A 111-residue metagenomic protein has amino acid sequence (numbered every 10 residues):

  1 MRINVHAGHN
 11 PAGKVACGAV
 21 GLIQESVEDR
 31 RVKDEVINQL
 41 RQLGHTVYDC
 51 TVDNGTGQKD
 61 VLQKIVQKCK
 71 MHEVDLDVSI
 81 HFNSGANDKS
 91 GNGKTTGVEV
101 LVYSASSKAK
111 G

Functional and structural regions predicted by a protein language model:
M1-L22: Short glycine-rich His-centered loop
G13, S26-G111: Active-site-proximal helix/loop segments of hydrolytic enzymes
